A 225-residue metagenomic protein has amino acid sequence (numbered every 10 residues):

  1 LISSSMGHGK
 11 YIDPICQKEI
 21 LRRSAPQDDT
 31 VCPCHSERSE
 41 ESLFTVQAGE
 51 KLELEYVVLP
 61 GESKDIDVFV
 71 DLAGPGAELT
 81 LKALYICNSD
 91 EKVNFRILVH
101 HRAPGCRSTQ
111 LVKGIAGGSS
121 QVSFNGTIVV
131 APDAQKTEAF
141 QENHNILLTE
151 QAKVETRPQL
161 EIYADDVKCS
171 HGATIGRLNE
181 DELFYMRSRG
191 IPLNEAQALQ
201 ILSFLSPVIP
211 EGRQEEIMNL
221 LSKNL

Functional and structural regions predicted by a protein language model:
L1-I20, E37, S42-F184, S188-I191 (+2 more regions): Conserved beta-strand/loop scaffold segments within soluble protein domains that form the structured core and edges
C32-C34: Cysteine-centered motifs
